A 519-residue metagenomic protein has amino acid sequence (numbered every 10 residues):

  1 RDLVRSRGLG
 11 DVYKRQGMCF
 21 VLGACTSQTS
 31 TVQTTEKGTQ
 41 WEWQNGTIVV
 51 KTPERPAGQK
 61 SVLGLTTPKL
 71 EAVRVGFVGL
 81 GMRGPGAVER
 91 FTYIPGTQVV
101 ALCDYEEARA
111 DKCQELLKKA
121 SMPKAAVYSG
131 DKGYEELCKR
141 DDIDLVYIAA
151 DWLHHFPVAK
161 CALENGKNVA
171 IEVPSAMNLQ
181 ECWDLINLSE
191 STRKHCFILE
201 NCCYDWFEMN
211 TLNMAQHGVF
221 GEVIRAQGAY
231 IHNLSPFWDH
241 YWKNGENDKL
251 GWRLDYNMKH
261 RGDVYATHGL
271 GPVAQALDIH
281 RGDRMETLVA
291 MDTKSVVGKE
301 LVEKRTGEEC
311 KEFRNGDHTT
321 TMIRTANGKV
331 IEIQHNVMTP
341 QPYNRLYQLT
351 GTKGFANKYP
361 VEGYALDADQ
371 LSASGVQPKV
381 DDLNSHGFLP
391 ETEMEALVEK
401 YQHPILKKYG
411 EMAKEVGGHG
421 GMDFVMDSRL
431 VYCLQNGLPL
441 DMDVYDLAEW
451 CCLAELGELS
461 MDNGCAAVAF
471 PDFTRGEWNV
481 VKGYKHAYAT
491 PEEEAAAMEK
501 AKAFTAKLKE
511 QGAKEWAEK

Functional and structural regions predicted by a protein language model:
D2-Y13: Short, small-residue-biased leader/transition segments that mark boundaries at the very start of proteins
R15-V21: Bacterial N-terminal signal peptides
T26, T31-A120: N-terminal Rossmann-like dinucleotide-binding module
T35-V49, P53-A57, L63, P85-G86 (+4 more regions): C-terminal helical cap and adjacent loop that interface with cofactors, partners, or active-site loops
A125-I143: A structured beta-alpha segment of the ubiquitous adenosine-cofactor-binding alpha/beta core
L145, D151-W152, F156-Y204, G218: Beta-strand-loop-alpha-helix segment that lines the small-molecule cofactor/substrate pocket of alpha/beta enzymes
T192-F197, C202-F313: Predominantly a Rossmann-like dinucleotide-binding segment in NAD(P)-dependent oxidoreductases
